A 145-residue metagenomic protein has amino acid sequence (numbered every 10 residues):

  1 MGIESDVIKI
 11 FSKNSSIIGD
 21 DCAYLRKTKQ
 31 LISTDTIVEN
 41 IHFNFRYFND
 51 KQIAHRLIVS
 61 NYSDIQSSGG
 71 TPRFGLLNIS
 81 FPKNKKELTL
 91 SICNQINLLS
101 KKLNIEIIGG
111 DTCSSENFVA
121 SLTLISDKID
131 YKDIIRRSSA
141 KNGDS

Functional and structural regions predicted by a protein language model:
M1-N49, S68, R73, L77 (+3 more regions): Extreme N-terminal cap/leader segments of soluble proteins
S5-V7, S15-D20, L57-S60, K101-E106 (+1 more regions): Short amphipathic alpha-helical surface micro-motifs
V7, V59, D64-S67, S114: Hydrophobic side chains within alpha-helical segments
I37, T71-S145: Glycine-rich anion-binding loops of enzyme active sites
F48-Q52, R56, E87, I134: Residues at secondary-structure transition points
I53-I65, Q95-L99: Short, well-ordered amphipathic alpha-helical segments that serve as non-catalytic structural scaffolds within diverse
